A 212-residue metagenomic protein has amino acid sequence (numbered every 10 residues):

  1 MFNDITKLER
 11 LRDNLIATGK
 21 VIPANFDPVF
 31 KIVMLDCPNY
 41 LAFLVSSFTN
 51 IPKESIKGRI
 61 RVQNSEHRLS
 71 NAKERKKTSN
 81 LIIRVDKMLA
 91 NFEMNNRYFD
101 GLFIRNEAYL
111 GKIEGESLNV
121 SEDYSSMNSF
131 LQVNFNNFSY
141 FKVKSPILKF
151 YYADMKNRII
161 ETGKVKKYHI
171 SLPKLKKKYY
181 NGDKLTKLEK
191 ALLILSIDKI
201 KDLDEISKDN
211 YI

Functional and structural regions predicted by a protein language model:
M1-I212: Elongated, amphipathic alpha-helical interaction scaffolds
